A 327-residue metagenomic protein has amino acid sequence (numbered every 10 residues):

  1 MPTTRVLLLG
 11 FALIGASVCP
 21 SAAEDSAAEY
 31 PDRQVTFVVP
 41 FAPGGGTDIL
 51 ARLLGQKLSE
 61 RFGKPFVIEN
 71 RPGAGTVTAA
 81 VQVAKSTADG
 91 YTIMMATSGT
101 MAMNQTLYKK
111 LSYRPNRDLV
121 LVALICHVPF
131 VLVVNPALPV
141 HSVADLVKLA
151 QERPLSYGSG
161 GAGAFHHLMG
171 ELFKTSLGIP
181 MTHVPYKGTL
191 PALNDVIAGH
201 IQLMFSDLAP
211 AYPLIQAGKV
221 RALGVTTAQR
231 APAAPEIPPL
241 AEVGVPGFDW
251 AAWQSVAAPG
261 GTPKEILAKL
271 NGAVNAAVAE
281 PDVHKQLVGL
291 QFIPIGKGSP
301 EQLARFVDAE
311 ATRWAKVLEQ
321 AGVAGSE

Functional and structural regions predicted by a protein language model:
M1-D32, A144, S326-E327: Short, low-complexity disordered leader/linker segments with a strong preference for bacterial N-terminal type II
A23-R117, P154-S156, G178-L203, L214 (+2 more regions): N-terminal (or domain-start) structured segment
D32-Q34, S176, K264-E327: An extracytoplasmic/periplasmic, membrane-proximal ligand-sensing/linker region
K85-Y91, T106-P191, L240, W253-Q286: Hinge/capping helix and adjacent helix->loop/strand transition within the periplasmic-binding protein
M94-T100, G161, T189, S206-A211 (+3 more regions): Beta->alpha turn/N-cap motifs
T100-K110, L172-S176, L203-I237: A ligand-binding cleft/hinge motif common to bilobed small-molecule-binding domains
H127, A211-E280, A309-T312, V317 (+1 more regions): C-terminal lobe and pocket-closing loops of periplasmic/extracytoplasmic Venus-flytrap solute-binding proteins
